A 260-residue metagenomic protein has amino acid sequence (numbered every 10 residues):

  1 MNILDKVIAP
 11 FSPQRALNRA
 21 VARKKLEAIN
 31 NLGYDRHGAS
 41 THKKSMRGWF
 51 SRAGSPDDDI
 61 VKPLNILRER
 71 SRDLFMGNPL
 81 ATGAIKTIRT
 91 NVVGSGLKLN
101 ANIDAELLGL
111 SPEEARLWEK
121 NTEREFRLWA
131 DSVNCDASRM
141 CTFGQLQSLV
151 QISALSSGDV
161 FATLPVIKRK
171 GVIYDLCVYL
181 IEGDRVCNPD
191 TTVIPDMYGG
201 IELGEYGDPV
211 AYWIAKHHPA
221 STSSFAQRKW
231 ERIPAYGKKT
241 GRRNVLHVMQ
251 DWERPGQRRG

Functional and structural regions predicted by a protein language model:
N2-T82, C141, Q151-G260: Structured, contiguous alpha/beta core segments that scaffold functional sites
N78, K86, G96-L97: Early compact domain cores of eukaryotic multidomain regulators
S95-V133, Q145-V150: Low-complexity, highly charged intrinsically disordered N-terminal segments that act as targeting/localization
E113, D131, C135, R139 (+1 more regions): Alpha-helix capping at helix-to-loop junctions
